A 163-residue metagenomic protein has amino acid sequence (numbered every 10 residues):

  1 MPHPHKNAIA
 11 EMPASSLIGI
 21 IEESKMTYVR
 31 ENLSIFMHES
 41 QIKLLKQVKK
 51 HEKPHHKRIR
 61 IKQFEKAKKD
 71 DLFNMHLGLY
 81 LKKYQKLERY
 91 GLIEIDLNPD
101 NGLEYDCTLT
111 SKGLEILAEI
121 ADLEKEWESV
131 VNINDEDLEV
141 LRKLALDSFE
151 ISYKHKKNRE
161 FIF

Functional and structural regions predicted by a protein language model:
M1-E39, Y90-L92: N-terminal leader segment of winged-helix/HTH proteins
T27-L79: N-terminal helix-turn-helix DNA-binding core of bacterial DNA-binding proteins
F36-M37, L109, I133-E136: Alpha-helical hairpin
L79-Y90: Basic amphipathic alpha-helical segments that dock to polyanions
E88-N98: A short, conserved structural fragment
D100-I120: Basic, amphipathic "hinge/linker" alpha-helix immediately C-terminal to the N-terminal HTH DNA-binding motif
E115-F163: Terminal interaction helix/tail motif
